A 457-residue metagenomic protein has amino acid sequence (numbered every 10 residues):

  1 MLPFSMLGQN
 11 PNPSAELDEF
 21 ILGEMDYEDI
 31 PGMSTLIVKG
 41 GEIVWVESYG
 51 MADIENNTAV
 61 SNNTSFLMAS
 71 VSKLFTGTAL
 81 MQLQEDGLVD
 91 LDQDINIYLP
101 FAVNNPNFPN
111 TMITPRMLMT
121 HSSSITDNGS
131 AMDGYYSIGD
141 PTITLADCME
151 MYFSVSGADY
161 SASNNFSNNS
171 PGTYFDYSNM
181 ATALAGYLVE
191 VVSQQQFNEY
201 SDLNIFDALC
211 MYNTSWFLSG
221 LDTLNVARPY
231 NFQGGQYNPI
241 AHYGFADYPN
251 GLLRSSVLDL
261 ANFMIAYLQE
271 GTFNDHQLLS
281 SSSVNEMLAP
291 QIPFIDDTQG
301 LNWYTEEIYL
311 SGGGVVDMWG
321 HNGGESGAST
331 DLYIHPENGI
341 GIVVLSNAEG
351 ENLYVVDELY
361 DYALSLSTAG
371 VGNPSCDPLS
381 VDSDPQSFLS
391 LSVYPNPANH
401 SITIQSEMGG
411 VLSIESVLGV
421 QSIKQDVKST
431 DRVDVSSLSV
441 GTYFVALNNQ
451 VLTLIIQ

Functional and structural regions predicted by a protein language model:
M1-N12, V381: Bacterial Sec-dependent N-terminal signal peptides
N10-F66, D90, A158-F166, Y237-N238: Short, conserved catalytic-motif segment at the N-terminal edge
D18-I21, T35, G41, S65-I95 (+3 more regions): Active-site SXXK
D53, N107-E325: Short, surface-exposed loop or secondary-structure junction motifs that flank catalytic or metal-binding residues
L91-P106, A208-L209: Short, glycine/proline-biased beta-turn/loop segments that scaffold the active-site neighborhood
W303, T368-Y394: Residue-level detector of functionally pivotal "anchor" positions at catalytic/ligand-binding pockets or at interdomain
S329-A348: Short, well-ordered beta-strand elements
P385-Q457: C-terminal outer-membrane/trafficking sorting elements
